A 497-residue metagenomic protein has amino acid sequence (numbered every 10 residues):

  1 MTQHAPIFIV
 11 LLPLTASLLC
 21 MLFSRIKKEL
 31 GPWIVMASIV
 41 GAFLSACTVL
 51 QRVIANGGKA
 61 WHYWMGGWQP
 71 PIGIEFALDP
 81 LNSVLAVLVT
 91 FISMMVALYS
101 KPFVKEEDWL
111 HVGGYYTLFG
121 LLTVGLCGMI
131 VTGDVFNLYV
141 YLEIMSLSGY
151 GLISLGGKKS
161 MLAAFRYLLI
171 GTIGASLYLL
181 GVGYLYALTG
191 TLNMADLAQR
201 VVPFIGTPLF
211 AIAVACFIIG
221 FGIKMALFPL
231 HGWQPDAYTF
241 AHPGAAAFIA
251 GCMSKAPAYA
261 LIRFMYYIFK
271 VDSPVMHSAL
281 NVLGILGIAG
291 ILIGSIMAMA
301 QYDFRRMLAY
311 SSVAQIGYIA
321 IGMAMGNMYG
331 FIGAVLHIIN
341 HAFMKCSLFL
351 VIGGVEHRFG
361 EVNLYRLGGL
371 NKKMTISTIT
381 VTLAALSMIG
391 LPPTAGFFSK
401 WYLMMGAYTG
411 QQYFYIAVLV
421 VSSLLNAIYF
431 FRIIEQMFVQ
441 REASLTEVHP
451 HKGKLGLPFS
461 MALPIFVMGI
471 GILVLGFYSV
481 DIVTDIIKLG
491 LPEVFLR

Functional and structural regions predicted by a protein language model:
M1-I7, L19-T117, A195-Q199, I487-L496: Transmembrane helix-loop-helix hairpins at membrane boundaries of multipass inner-membrane proteins
T2-L12, P80-F91, V135-S148, F210-I223 (+2 more regions): Structural signature of hydrophobic alpha-helical transmembrane segments
S17-K27, M95-E107, Y150-K159, A163 (+2 more regions): C-terminal ends of transmembrane helices
I26, G114-L121, G125-I212, I223 (+2 more regions): Alpha-helical multi-pass transmembrane bundles of energy-transducing inner-membrane proteins
L152, V201, Y238, M265 (+2 more regions): Interfacial segments of multi-pass membrane proteins
A163, A215-V282, A309-Y310: Short helix-boundary/re-entrant hairpin motifs in multi-pass inner-membrane proteins
F228, K345-V351, G410, F414-K452: Predominantly late transmembrane helices and immediately cytosolic-facing juxtamembrane segments
A241, M374-S377, R432-R497: Cytoplasmic/organellar membrane-interface segments at the starts of transmembrane helices in multi-pass inner-membrane
